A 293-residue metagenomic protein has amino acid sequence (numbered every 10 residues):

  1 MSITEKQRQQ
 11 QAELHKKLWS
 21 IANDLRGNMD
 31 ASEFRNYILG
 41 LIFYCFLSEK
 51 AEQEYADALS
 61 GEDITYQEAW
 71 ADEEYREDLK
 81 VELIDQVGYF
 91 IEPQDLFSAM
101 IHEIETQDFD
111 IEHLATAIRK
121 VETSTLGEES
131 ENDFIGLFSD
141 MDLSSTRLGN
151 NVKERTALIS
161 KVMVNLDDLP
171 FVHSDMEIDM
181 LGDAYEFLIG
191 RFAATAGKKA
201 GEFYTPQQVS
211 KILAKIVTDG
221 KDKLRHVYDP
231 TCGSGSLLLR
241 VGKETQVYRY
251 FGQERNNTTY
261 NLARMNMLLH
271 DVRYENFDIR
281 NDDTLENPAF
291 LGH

Functional and structural regions predicted by a protein language model:
M1-V217, E275-T284: Non-catalytic, mostly N-terminal accessory regions of nucleic-acid modification and defense proteins
K199-G292: Conserved S-adenosyl-L-methionine
